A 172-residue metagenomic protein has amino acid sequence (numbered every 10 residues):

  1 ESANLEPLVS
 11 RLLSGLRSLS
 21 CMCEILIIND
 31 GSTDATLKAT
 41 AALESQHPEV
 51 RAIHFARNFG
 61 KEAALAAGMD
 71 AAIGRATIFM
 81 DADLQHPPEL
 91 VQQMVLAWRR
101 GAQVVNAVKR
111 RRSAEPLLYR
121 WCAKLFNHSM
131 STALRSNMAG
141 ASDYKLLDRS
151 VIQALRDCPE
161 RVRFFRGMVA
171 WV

Functional and structural regions predicted by a protein language model:
E1-L16: Short, well-formed alpha-helical segments that are part of the catalytic scaffolds of diverse glycosyltransferases
A3-P7, D34-L43: Acidic helix N-cap motif at the loop->helix transition within catalytic regions of sugar-transfer enzymes
V9, S20-G31, I53-H54: Short beta-strand/loop segment that forms part of the nucleotide-sugar
S10, S14, F164-V172: Hydrophobic helical membrane-anchoring modules
L16-C21, E44-E49: Short helix-capping segments at alpha-helix termini
N29-L37, L84-Q85: A conserved acidic beta->alpha catalytic loop
A42, E49-R57, K61-A71, A76 (+1 more regions): Acceptor/aglycone-binding surface of glycosyltransferases and processive sugar-polymer synthases
